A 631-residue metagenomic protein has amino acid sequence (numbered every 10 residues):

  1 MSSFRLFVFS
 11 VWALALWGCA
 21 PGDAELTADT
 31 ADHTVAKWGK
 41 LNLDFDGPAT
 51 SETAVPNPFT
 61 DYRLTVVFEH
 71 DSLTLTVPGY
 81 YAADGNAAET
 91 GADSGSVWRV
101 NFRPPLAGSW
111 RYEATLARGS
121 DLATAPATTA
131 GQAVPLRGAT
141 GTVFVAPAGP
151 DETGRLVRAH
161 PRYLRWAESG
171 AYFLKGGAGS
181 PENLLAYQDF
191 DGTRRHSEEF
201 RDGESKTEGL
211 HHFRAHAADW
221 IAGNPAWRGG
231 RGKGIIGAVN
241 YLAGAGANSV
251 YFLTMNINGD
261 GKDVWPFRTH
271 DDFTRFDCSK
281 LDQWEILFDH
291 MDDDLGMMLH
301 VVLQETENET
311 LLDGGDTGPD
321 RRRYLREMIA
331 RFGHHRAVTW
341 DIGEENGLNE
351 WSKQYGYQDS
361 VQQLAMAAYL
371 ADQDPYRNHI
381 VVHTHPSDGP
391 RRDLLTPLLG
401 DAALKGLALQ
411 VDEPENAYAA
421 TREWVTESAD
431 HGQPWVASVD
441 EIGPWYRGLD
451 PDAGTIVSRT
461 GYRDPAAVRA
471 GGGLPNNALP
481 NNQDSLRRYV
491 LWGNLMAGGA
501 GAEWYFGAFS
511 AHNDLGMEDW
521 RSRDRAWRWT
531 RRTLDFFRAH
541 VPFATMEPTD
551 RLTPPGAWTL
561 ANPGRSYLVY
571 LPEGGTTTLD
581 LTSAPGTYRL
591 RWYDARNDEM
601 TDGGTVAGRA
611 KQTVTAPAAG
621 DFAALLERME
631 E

Functional and structural regions predicted by a protein language model:
M1-V8: Bacterial N-terminal signal peptides that target proteins for export
W17-G18: C-terminal motif of bacterial Sec signal peptides marking the signal peptidase cleavage site
G22-D71, V77-P78, A83, T142-P147 (+2 more regions): Non-catalytic, glycine-rich low-complexity segments
T50-E52, V436-A437, P444-P451, S458-G604 (+1 more regions): Aromatic- and carboxylate-lined catalytic core of secreted/periplasmic carbohydrate-active enzymes
V55-T60, L64, V77-V143: Ligand-binding face of N-terminal immunoglobulin V-set domains in extracellular IgSF glycoproteins
R63, G119-D121, P150-Y418: Active-site mouth of glycoside hydrolases
S72-G91, D594-K611: Solvent-exposed beta-strand/loop surfaces of large extracellular or lumenal domains
R323, E344-G516, R521: Extracellular glycoside hydrolase catalytic/binding regions
